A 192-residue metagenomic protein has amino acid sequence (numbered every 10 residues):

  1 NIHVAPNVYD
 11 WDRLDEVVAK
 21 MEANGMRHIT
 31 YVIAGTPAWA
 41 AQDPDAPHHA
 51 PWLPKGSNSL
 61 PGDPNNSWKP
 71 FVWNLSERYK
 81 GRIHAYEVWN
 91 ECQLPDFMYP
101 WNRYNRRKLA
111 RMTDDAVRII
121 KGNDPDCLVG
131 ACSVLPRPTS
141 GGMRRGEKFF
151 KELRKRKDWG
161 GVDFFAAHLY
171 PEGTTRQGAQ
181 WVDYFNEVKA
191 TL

Functional and structural regions predicted by a protein language model:
N1-E172, E187: Substrate-binding cleft and catalytic face of glycoside hydrolase catalytic domains, especially the flexible beta-alpha
T174-L192: Catalytic-core region of carbohydrate-active enzymes that cleave or remodel glycosidic bonds
